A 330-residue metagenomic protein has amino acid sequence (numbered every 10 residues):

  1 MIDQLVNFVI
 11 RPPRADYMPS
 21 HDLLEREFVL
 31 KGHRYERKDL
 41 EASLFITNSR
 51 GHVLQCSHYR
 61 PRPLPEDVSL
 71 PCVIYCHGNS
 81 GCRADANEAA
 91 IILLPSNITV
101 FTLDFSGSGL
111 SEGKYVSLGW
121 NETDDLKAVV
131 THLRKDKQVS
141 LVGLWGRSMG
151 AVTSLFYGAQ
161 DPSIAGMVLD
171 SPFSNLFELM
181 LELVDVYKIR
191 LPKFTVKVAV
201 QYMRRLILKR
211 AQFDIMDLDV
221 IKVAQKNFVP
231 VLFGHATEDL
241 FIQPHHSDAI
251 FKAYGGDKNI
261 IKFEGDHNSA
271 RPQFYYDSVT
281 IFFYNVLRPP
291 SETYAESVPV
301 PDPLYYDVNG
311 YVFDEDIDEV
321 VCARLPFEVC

Functional and structural regions predicted by a protein language model:
D22-V68: N-terminal cap/lid segment of alpha/beta-hydrolase-fold proteins
D85, V116-K137: Alpha/beta-hydrolase active-site loop
A89, V229, Q243-K252: Short alpha-helix in the alpha/beta-hydrolase fold that links the catalytic acid
A90-E112: Conserved alpha/beta-hydrolase
F156-F213, K222, K262: Hydrolase active-site cap/lid region
K226-F228, F233-H235, D239: Short beta-strand/loop motif that positions the catalytic acidic residue of the alpha/beta-hydrolase fold
F251-A270: Catalytic histidine neighborhood in serine/cysteine hydrolases with alpha/beta-hydrolase-type architecture
Q273-C330: Catalytic active-site module of serine/aspartate enzymes centered on a nucleophile-bearing elbow/loop
